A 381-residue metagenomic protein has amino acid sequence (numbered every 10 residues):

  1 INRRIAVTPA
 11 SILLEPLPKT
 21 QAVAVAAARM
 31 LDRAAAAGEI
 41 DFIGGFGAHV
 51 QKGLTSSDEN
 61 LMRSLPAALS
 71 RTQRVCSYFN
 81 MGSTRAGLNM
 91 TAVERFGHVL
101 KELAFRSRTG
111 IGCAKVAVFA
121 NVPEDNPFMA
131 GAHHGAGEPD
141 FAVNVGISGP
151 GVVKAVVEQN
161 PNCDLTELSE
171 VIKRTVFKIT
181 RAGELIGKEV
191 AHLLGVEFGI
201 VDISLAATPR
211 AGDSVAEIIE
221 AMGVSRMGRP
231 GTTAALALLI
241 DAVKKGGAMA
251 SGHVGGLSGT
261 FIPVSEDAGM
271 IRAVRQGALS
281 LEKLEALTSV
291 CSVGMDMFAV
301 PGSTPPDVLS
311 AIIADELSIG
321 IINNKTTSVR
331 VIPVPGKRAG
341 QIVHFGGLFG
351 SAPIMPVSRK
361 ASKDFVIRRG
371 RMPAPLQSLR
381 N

Functional and structural regions predicted by a protein language model:
I1-N381: Anaerobic metallocofactor- and corrinoid-dependent redox/one-carbon enzyme cores, especially those from methanogenesis
